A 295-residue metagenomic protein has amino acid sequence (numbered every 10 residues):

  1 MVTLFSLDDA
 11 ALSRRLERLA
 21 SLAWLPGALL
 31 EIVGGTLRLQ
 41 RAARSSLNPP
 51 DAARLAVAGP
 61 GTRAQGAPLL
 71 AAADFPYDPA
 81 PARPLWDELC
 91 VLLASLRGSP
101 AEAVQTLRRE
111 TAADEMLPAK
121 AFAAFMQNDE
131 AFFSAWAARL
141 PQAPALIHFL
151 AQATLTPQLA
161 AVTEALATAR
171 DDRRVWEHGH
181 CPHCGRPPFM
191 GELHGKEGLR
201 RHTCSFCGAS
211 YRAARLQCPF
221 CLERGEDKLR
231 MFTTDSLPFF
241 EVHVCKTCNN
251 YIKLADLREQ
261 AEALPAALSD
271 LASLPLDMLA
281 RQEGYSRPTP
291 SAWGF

Functional and structural regions predicted by a protein language model:
S6-A167: N-terminal alpha-helical interaction blocks
D8, Y251-D256, P290-F295: Short flexible/disordered coil segments
G27, G34-G35, G59-G61, G66 (+9 more regions): Residue-identity detector for glycine
E31, G35-R38, N48, A52-L55 (+8 more regions): A sequence-level detector of short, solvent-exposed, charge-rich linear segments
L107-T111, P188-G191, E283-S286: Charged/polar, low-hydrophobicity segments characteristic of intrinsically disordered regions and flexible loops
T163-L279: Cys/His-clustered metal-coordination modules, chiefly Zn-binding fingers
L276-W293: C-terminal membrane-proximal segments flanking the terminal transmembrane helix
